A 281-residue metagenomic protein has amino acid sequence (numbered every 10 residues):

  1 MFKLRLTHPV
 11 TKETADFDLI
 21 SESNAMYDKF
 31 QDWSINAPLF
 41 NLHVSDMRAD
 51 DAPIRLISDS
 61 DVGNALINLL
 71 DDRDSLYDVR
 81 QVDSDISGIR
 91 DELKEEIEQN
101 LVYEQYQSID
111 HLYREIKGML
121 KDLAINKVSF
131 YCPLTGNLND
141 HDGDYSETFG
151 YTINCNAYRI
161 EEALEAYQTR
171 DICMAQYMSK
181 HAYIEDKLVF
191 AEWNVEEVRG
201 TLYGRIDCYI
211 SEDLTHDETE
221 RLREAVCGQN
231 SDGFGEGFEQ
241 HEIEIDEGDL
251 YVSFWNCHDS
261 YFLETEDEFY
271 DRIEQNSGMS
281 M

Functional and structural regions predicted by a protein language model:
M1-F40: N-terminal ordered "arm"
M1-K3, P9-T11, D144, R199-T201 (+2 more regions): His-enriched metal-coordination microenvironments in redox/metal-binding proteins
L4-L6, V44, K180: Short polybasic amphipathic segments
L6-V10, D46-A49, L134-D140: Short acidic, glycine-rich loop/turn motifs
H8-V10, S21, G136, N256 (+1 more regions): Short, flexible loop/turn elements at secondary-structure junctions
D28-E92: Structured domain cores in non-transmembrane regions
I86, L93, L101-V102, Y106-E268: Acidic, low-complexity, intrinsically disordered interaction modules
E274-M281: Non-Sec secretion/translocation targeting segments of pathogen effectors
